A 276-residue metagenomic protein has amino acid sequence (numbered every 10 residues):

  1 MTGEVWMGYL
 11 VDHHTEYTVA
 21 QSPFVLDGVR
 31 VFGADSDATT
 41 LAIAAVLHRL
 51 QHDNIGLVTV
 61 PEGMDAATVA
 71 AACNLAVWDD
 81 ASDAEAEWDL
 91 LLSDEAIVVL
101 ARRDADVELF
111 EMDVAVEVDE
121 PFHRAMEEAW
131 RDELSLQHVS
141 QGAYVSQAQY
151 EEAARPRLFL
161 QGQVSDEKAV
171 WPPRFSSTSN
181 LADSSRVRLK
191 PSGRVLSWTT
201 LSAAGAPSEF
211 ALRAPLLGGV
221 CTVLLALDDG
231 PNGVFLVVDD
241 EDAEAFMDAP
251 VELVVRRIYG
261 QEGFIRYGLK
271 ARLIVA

Functional and structural regions predicted by a protein language model:
M1-L90: Intrinsically disordered, low-complexity, charge-biased terminal/linker regions in eukaryotic proteins
A67-Y144: Extended, non-transmembrane interaction/recognition domains
Q137-S197: Cys/His-rich short segments
V145, F159, V237, G260 (+1 more regions): Long, low-complexity hydrophobic alpha-helices enriched in A/L/V/I and glycine
S197-A204: Short, conserved beta-turn/loop elements at beta-strand boundaries and strand-helix junctions
A204, F210-G233: OB-fold (S1/OB) nucleic-acid-binding surfaces
D239-L253: Short nucleic-acid-contacting surface segments enriched for D/E, G, S/T with interspersed K/R
M247, V254-A276: OB-fold/S1-family single-stranded nucleic acid-binding modules
